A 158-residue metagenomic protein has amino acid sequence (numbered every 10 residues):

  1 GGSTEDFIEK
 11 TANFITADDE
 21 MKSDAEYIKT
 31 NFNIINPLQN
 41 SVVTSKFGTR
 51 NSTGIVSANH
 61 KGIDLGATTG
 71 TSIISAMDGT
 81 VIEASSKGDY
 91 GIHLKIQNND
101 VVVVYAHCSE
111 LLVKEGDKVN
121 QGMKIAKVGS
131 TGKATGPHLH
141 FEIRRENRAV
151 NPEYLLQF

Functional and structural regions predicted by a protein language model:
D6-G91: Surface-exposed, glycine-biased beta-strand/turn segments
V43, I92-N98, D117-F158: Conserved, short, structured surface segments that act as functional micro-motifs
S45, A67, E83, H107-E110 (+1 more regions): A residue-level detector for short acidic-glycine micro-motifs
A58-K61, S75-L112, P137-H138, E142: Zn2+-dependent peptidoglycan hydrolase active-site motif and core
T71, V101-V102, R148: Short acidic/polar mixed-charge low-complexity motifs
S72-E83, V113-V128: Short, well-structured beta-strand-loop connectors
